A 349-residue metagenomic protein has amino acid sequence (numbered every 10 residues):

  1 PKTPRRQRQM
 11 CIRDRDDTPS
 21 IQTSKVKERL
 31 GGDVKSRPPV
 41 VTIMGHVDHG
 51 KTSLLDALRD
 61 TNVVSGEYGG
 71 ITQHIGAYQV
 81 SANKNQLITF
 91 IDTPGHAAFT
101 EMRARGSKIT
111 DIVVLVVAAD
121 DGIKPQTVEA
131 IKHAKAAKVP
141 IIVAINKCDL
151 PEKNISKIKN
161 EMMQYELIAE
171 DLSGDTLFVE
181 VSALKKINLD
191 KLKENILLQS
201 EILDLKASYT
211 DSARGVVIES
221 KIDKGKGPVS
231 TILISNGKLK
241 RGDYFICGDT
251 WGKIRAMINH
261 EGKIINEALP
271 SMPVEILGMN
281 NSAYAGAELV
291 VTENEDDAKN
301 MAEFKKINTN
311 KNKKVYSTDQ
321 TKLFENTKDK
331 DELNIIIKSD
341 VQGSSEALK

Functional and structural regions predicted by a protein language model:
P1-R8, I12: Single conserved hydrophobic/aromatic residue that forms the stacking wall/gate of nucleotide- or nucleobase-binding
K2-T3, D33, R105: Structural motif
R5-R6, S24-R29, N154-K157, S182: Short secondary-structure transition/capping segments
R13-R15, I141: Hydrophobic beta-strand scaffold residues
D16-S36, I202-V217, D297-T327: Long, charged amphipathic helices and adjacent flexible linkers at domain junctions
R37-T292, K299, N334-K349: P-loop/Walker A NTP-binding module and the surrounding RecA-like catalytic core of P-loop NTPases
K313-K349: Long, structured protein-protein interaction/assembly regions in large complexes
